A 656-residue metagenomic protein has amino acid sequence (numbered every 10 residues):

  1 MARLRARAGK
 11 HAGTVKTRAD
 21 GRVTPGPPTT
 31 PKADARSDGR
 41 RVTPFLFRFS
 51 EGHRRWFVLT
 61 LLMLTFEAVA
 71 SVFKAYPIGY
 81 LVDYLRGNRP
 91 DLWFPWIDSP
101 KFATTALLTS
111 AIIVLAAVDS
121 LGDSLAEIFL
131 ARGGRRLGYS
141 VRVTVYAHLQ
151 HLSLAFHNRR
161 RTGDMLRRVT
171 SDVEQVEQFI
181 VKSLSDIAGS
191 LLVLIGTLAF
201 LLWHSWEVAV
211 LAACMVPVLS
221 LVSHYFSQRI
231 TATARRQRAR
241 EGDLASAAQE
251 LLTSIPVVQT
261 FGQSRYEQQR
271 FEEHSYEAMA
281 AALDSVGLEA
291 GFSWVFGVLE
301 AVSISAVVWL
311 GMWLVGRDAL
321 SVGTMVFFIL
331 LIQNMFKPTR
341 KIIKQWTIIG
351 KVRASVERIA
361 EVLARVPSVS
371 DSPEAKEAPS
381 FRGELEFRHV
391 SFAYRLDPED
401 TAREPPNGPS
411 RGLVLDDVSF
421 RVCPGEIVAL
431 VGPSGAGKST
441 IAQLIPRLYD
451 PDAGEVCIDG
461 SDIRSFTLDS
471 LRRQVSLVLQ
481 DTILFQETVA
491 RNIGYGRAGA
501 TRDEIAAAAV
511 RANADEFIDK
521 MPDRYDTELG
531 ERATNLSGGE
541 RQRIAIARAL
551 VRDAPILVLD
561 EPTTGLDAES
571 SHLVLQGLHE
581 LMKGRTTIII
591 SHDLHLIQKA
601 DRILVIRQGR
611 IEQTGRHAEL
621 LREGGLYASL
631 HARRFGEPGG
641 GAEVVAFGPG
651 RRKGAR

Functional and structural regions predicted by a protein language model:
M1-R40, L85, W93-P95, A646-R656: Membrane-proximal cytosolic tails and large cytosolic loops of membrane proteins
P31-G39, L62-M63, A70-R86, A111-T162 (+12 more regions): Juxtamembrane helix-loop junctions of ABC transporter transmembrane domains
D38-F57, M165: A short amphipathic helical element positioned immediately N-terminal to and/or at the very start of a transmembrane
F47, E51-R54, L154-A155, S171-I180 (+11 more regions): An intracellular "coupling" helix at the cytosolic face of ABC transporter transmembrane type-1 domains
G52, F57-F66, S185-R236, V308-L320 (+2 more regions): Transmembrane helices of ABC transporter permease
F57-G122, L202-E207, S305, G316-V322: Transmembrane helix-loop-helix hairpins at lipid-water interfaces of multipass membrane proteins, especially the type-1
N88-R89, F200-C214, D284, L288-E357 (+1 more regions): Helix-loop-helix
A378-R656: ABC-type nucleotide-binding domain
